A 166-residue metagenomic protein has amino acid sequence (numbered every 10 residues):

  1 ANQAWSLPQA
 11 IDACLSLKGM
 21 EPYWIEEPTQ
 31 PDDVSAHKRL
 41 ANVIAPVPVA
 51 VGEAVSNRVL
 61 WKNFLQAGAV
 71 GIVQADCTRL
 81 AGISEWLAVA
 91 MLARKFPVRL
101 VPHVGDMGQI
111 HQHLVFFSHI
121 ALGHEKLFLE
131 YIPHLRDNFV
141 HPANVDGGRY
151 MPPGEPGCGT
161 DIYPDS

Functional and structural regions predicted by a protein language model:
A1-L7, A50-G52: Active-site mouth loops of central-metabolism enzymes
A4-A13, A67: Active-site-proximal loop/short-helix segments that contain or immediately flank catalytic acid/base residue(s)
L15, E21-W24, D32-D161: Shared catalytic-loop signature of beta/alpha-barrel
D165-S166: Active-site microenvironment of metallo-dependent hydrolases
